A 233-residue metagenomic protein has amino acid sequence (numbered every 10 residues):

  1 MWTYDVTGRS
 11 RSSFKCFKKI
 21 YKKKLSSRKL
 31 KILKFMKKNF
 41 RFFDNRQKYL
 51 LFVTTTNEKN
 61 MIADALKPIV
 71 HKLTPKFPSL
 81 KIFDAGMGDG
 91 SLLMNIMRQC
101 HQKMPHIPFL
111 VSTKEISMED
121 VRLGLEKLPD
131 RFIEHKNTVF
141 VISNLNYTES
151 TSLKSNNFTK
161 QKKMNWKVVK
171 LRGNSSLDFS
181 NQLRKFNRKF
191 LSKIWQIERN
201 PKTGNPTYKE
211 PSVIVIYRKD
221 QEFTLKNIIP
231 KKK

Functional and structural regions predicted by a protein language model:
W2, R9, F14-Q47, F186: N-terminal, positively charged/glycine-rich alpha-helical extensions of SAM-dependent methyltransferases
L33-F77: Class I SAM-dependent methyltransferase Rossmann-like catalytic core, especially the SAM/SAH-binding loop
L50-T56, G86, T207-V215: Acidic/glycine-enriched edge-of-secondary-structure segments
F77-G88: Conserved class I S-adenosyl-L-methionine
P78-S79, K231-K233: Local beta-strand N-terminus motif with an aromatic residue
D89-M94: Glycine-rich SAM-binding Motif I of class I
R98-K231: Class I S-adenosyl-L-methionine-dependent methyltransferase module
